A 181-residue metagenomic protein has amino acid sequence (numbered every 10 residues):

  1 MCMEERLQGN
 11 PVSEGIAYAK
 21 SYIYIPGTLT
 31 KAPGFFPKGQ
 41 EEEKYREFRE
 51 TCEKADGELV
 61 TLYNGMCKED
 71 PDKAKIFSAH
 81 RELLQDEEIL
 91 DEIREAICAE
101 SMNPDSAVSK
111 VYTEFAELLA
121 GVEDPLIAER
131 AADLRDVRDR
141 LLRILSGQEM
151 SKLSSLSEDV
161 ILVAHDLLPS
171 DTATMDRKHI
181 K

Functional and structural regions predicted by a protein language model:
M1-K181: Non-catalytic, soluble scaffold/interaction modules
